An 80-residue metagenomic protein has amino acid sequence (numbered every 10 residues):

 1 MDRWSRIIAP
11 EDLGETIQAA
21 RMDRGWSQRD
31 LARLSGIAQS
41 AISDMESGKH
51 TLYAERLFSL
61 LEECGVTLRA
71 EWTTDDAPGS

Functional and structural regions predicted by a protein language model:
M1-D23: A short, Lys/Arg-rich alpha-helix, primarily the initiator
P10, S35, R69-E71: Short amphipathic alpha-helix starts
E15-R33, S59: Short basic helix-loop element that most often maps to the first helix and adjoining turn of HTH DNA-binding modules
G36-H50: Recognition helix of helix-turn-helix/homeodomain-like DNA-binding domains that insert into the DNA major groove
Y53-E71: DNA major-groove recognition helix of helix-turn-helix/homeodomain DNA-binding modules
D75-S80: Helix-turn-helix/homeodomain-like alpha-helical modules used for DNA recognition and transcription-factor dimerization
